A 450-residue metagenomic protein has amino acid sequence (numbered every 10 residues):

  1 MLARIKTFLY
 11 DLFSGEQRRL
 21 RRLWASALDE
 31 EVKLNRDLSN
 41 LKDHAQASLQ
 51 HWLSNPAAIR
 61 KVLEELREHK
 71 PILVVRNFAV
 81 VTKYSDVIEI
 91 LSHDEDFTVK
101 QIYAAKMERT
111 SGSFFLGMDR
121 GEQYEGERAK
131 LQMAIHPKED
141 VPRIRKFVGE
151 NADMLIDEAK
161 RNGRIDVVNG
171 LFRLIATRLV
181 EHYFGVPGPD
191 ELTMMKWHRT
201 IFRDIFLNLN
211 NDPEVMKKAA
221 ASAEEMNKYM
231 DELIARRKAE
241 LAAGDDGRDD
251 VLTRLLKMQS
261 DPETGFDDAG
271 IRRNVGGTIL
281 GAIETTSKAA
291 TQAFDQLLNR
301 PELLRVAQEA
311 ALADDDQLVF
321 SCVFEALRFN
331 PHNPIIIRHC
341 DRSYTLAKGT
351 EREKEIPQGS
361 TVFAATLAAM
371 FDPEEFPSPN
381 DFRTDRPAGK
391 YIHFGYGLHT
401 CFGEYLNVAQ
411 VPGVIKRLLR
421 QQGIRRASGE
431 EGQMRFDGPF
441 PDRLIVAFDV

Functional and structural regions predicted by a protein language model:
M1-V450: Cytochrome P450
